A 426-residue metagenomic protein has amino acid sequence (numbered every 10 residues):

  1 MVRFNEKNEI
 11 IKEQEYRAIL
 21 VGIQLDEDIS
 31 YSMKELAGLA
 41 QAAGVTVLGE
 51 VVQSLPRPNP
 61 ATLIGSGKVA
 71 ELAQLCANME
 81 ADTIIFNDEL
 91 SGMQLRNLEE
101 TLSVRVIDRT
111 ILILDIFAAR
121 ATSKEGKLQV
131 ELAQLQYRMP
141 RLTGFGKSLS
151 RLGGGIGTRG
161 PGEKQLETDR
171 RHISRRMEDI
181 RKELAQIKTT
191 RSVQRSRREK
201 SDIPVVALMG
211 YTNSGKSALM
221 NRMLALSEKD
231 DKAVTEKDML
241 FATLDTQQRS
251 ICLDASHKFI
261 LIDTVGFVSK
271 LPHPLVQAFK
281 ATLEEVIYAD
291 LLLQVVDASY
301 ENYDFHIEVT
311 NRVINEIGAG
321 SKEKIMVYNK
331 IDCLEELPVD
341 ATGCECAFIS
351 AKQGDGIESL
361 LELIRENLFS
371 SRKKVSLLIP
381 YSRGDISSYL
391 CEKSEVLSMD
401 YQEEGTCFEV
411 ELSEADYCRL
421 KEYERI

Functional and structural regions predicted by a protein language model:
M1-I113: N-terminal accessory targeting/assembly segments
V2-I10, Y31-K34, R57-A73, D245-T246 (+2 more regions): Switch II of P-loop NTPase G domains
E15, G153-H273: Conserved G1/Walker A P-loop phosphate-binding module
Q24-E27, L55-R57, E89-G92, I111-L114 (+6 more regions): Conserved nucleotide-binding/hydrolysis micro-motifs of P-loop NTPases
Q24-E27, P58-T62, R120-K124, K164-Q165 (+5 more regions): Flexible beta-alpha connector loops of hexameric P-loop NTPases
M33, A37-Q41, A73-N78, E89-S103 (+2 more regions): Conserved C-terminal guanine-recognition region of P-loop GTPase G domains, centered on the G4
V104-G154, P161, G320-I325, K330-Y381: Canonical P-loop GTPase G-domain recognition
S371-I426: NTP-binding/hydrolysis catalytic cores, primarily Walker-type P-loop NTPases
